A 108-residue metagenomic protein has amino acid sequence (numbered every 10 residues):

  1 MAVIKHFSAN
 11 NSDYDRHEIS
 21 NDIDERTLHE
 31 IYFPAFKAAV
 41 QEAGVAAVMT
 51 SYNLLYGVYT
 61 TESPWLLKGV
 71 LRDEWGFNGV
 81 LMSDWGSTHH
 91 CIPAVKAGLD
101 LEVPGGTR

Functional and structural regions predicted by a protein language model:
M1-R108: Glycoside hydrolase catalytic-domain context in secreted enzymes
